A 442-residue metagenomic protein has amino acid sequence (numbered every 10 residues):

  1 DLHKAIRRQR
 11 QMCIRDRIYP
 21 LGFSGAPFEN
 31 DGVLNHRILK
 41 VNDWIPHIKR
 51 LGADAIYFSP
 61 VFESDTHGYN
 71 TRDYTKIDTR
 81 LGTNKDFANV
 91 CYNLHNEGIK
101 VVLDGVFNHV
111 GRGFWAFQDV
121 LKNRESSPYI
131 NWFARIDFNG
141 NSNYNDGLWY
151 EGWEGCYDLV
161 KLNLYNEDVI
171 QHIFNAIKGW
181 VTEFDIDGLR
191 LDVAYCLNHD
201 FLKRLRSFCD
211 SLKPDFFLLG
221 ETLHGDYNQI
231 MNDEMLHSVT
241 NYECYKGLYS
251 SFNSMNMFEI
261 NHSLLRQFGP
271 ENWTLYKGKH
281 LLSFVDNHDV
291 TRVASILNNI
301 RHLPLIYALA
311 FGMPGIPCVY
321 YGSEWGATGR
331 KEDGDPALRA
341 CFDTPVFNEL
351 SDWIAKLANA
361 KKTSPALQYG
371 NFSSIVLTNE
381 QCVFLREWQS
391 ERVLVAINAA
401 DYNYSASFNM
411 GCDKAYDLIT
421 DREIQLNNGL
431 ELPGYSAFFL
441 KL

Functional and structural regions predicted by a protein language model:
D1-R10, I14: Single conserved hydrophobic/aromatic residue that forms the stacking wall/gate of nucleotide- or nucleobase-binding
R8-Q11, Y19-D54, V61-E183, L205-S211 (+1 more regions): Substrate-binding/active-site clefts of carbohydrate-active enzymes
D16, I56-F58, V101-L103, L189 (+3 more regions): Hydrophobic faces of well-ordered beta-strands that scaffold small-molecule active sites in alpha/beta enzyme cores
Y92, E97, L121, T182 (+7 more regions): Active-site-proximal helices and loops of the catalytic beta/alpha 8
F107-H109, I173-H199, S283, N287: Active-site groove signature of glycoside hydrolases
D233, K279-R301, Y307-N348: Aromatic/acidic polysaccharide-binding cleft in carbohydrate-active enzymes
I375-N409: Carbohydrate-binding surface patches
L426-L442: C-terminal beta-strand-rich structural cap/linker in extracellular carbohydrate-active enzymes
